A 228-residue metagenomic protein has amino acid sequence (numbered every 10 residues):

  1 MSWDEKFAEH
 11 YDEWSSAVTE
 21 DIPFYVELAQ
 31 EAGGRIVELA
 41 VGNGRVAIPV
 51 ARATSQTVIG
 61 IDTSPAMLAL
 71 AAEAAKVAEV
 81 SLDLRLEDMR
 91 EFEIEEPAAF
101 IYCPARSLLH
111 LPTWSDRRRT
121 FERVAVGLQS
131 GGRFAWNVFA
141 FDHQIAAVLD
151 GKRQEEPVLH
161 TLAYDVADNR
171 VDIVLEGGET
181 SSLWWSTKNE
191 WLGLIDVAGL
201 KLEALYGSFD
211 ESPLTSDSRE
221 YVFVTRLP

Functional and structural regions predicted by a protein language model:
M1-G34: Conserved class I S-adenosyl-L-methionine
G33-G42: Conserved class I S-adenosyl-L-methionine
A47-E91: Class I SAM-dependent methyltransferase SAM/SAH-binding core
E93-F100: A short acidic, Gly/Pro-enriched loop at the edge of an enzyme's catalytic core that lines a small-molecule cofactor
Y102-P104: A conserved beta-strand element that flanks and buttresses the S-adenosyl-L-methionine
R118-S130: A short glycine-rich, Lys/Arg-flanked "PGG" loop and its adjoining helix->strand segment in the class I
A135-G193: SAM-dependent methyltransferase
K188-P228: C-terminal lobe and adjacent flexible extensions of AdoMet/dcAdoMet transferase-like proteins
